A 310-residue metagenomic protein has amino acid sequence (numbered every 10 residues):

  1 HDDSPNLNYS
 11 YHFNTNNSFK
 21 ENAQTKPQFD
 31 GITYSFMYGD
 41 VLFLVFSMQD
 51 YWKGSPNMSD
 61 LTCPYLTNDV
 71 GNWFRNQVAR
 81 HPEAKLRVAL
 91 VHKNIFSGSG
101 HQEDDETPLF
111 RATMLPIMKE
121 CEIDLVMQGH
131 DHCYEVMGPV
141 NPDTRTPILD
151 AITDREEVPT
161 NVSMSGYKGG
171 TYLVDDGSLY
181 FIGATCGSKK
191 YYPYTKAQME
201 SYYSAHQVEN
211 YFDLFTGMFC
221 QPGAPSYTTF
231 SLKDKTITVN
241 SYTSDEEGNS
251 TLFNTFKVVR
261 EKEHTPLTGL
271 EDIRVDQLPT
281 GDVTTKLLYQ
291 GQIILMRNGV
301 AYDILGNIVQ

Functional and structural regions predicted by a protein language model:
H1-D3, E120, G306: Core catalytic region of metal-dependent phosphoesterases/phosphodiesterases, especially metallo-beta-lactamase-like
H1-E83, T113, P139-A184, S188-G217 (+1 more regions): Extended active-site neighborhood of metal-dependent phosphoesterases/phosphodiesterases
Q28-D30, P222-A224, S250, G281 (+1 more regions): Residues that act as N-cap/strand-start positions at coil-to-secondary-structure junctions
Y34-M37, L42-S47, K85-V91, I95-F96 (+5 more regions): Structural recognition of the beta-strand scaffold that forms the well-ordered cores of secreted hydrolase catalytic
L42, I237-V239, I293-I294, A301: Hydrophobic residues embedded in beta-strands of well-ordered beta-sheets
P56-Y65, H81-V126, G138, T144-P147: Active-site-proximal segments of metal-dependent phosphoesterases and phosphodiesterases across multiple
K93, K235, Y242-G269: A recurrent domain-boundary module in secreted/ectodomain proteins
L267-Q310: C-terminal outer-membrane/trafficking sorting elements
